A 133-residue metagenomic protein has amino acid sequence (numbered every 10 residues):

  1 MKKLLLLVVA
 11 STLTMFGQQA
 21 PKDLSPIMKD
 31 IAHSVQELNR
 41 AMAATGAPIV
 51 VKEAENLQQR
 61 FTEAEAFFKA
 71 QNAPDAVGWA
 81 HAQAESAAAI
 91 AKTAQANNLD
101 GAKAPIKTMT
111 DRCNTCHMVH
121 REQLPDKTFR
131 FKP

Functional and structural regions predicted by a protein language model:
M1-L4: Positively charged n-region of N-terminal signal peptides that target proteins for export
L6-G17: Hydrophobic h-region of N-terminal signal peptides that target proteins for export in Gram-negative bacteria
Q18-E53: Immediate post-signal-peptide N-terminus of mature secreted/exported proteins
R40-V51, E85-K107: Amphipathic, charged alpha-helical scaffolds that flank and support histidine-based chemistry in signaling
R60-W79: Short, solvent-exposed, charged loop/turn and helix-capping segments that join or cap alpha-helices on peripheral
M109-H120: The canonical Cys-X-X-Cys-His
K127-P133: Short cysteine/histidine-rich metal-coordination sites, predominantly Zn2+-binding motifs
